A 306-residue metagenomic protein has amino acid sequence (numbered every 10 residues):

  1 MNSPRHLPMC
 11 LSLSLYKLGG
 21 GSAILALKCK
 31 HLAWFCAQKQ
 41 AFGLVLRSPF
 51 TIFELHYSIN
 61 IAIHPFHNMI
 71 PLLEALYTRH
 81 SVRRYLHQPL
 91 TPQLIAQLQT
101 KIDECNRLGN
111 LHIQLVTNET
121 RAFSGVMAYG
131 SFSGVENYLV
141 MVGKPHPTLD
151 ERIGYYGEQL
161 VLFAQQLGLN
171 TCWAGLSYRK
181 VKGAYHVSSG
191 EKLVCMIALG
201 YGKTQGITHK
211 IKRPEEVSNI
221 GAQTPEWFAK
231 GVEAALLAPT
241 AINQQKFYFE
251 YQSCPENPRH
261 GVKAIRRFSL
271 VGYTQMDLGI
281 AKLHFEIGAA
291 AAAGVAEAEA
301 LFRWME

Functional and structural regions predicted by a protein language model:
R5, L44-R47, R79: Basic polycationic patches enriched in arginine
L18, C29-H31, Q40, L55: Cationic, low-complexity basic patches in intrinsically disordered or flexible, solvent-exposed regions
A26, K30-W34, L44-P49: Short polybasic linear motifs
I52, N60-E306: Acidic, surface-exposed loops and disordered segments
